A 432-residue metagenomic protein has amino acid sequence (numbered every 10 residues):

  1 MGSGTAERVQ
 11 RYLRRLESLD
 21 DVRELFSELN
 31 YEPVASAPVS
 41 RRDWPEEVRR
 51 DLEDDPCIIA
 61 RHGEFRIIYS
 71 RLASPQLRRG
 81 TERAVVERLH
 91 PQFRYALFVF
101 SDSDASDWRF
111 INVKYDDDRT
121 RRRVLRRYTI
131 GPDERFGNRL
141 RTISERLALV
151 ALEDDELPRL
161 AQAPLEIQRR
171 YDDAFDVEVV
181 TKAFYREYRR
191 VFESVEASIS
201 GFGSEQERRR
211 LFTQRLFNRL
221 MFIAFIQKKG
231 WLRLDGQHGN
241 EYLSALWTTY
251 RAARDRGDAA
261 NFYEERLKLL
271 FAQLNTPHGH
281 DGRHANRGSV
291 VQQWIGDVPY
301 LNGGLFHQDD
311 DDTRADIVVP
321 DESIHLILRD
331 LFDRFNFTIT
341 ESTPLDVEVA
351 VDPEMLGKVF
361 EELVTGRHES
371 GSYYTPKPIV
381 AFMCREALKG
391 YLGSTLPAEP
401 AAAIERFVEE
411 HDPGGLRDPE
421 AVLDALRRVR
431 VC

Functional and structural regions predicted by a protein language model:
G2-C57, E64, L72-Q76, R83-E87 (+1 more regions): Preference for the N-terminal adenyl/adenosyl cofactor-binding alpha/beta module
